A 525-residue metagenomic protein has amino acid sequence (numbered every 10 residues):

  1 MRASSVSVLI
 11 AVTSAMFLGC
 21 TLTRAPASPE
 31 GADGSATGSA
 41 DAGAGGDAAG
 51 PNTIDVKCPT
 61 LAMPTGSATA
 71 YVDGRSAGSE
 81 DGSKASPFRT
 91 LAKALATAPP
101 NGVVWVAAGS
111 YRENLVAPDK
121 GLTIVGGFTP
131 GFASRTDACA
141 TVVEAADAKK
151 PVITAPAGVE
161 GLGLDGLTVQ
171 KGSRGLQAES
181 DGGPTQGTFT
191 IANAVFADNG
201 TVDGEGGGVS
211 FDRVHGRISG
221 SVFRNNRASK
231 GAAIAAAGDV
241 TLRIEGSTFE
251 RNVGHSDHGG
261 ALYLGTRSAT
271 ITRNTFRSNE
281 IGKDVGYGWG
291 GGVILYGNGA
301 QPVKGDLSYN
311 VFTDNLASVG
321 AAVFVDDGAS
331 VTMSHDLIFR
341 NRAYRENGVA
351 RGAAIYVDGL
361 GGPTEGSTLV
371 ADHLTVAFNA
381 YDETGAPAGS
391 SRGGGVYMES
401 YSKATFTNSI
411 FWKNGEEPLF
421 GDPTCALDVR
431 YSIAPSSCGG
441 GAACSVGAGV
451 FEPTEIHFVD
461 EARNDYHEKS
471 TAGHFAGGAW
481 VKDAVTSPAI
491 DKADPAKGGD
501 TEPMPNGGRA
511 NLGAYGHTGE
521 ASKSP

Functional and structural regions predicted by a protein language model:
F17-G66, S219, V293: Ser/Thr-rich, Pro/Gly/Ala-heavy low-complexity intrinsically disordered linkers and tails of secreted extracellular
A27, G50-K93, S110, H457-D460 (+2 more regions): Right-handed parallel beta-helix/beta-solenoid
R75-S79, G102, G109-S110, G127-A133 (+7 more regions): Acidic glycine-/aspartate-rich tracts in secreted/extracellular proteins
A92-L95, P100-F132: N-terminal extracellular ligand-recognition/capping segment immediately after the signal peptide
E113-L122, A178, T190, R243 (+4 more regions): Predominantly extracellular beta-rich ligand-binding scaffolds that present long acidic/polar faces for carbohydrate
L122-S173, N193, D198-G200, E452-R463: Right-handed parallel beta-helix/beta-spiral solenoid domain characteristic of secreted/periplasmic
K150, A448-A521, P525: C-terminal accessory segments
V159-G288: Right-handed parallel beta-helix
